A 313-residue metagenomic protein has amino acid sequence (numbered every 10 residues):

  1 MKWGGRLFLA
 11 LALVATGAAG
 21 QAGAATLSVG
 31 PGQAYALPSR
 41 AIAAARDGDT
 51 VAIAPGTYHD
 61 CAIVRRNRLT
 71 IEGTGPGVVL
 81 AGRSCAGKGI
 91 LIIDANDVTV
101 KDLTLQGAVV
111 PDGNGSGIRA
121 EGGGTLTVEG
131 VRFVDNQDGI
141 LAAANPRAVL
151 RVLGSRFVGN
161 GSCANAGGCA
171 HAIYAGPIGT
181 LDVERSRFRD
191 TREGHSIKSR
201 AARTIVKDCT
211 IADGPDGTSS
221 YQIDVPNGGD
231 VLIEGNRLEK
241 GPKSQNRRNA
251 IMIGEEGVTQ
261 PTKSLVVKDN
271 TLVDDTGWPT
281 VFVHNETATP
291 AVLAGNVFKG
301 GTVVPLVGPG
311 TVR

Functional and structural regions predicted by a protein language model:
M1-L9: Bacterial N-terminal signal peptides that target proteins for export
F8-G17: Bacterial N-terminal signal peptides
G20-A24: Boundary at the C-terminal end of the N-terminal hydrophobic targeting segment
T26-D60: Acidic Gly/Asp/Thr-rich repetitive segments characteristic of extracellular carbohydrate-active and adhesion proteins
G30, A54, E72, A81 (+5 more regions): Residue-level detector of conserved, well-ordered beta-strand and adjacent loop positions that form binding/recognition
D47, Y58-I71, V79-K101, Q106-G124 (+2 more regions): Extracellular beta-strand-rich solenoid/capping regions of secreted or surface-exposed proteins that bind or remodel
R68, E72-V78, N96-G107, G124-D135 (+7 more regions): Right-handed parallel beta-helix
G82-L91, P111-A120, D135-A144, A164-A175 (+4 more regions): Extracellular beta-strand/beta-solenoid scaffold signature
